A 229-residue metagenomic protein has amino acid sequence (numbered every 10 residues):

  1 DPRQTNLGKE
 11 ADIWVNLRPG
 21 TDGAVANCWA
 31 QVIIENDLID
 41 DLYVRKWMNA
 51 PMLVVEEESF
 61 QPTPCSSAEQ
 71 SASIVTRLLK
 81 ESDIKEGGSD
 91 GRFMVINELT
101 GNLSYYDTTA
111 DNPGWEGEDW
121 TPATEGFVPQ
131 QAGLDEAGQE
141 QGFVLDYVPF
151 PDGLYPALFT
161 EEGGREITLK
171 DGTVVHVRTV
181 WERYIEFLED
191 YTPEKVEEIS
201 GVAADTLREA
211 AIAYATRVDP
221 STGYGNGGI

Functional and structural regions predicted by a protein language model:
D1-N6: Short, polar loop motifs at secondary-structure junctions
G8-K9, I13-P220: Long, well-ordered, tryptophan-enriched scaffold segments
T222-I229: Short, intrinsically disordered, charge-balanced linker/junction segments flanking boundaries in proteins
